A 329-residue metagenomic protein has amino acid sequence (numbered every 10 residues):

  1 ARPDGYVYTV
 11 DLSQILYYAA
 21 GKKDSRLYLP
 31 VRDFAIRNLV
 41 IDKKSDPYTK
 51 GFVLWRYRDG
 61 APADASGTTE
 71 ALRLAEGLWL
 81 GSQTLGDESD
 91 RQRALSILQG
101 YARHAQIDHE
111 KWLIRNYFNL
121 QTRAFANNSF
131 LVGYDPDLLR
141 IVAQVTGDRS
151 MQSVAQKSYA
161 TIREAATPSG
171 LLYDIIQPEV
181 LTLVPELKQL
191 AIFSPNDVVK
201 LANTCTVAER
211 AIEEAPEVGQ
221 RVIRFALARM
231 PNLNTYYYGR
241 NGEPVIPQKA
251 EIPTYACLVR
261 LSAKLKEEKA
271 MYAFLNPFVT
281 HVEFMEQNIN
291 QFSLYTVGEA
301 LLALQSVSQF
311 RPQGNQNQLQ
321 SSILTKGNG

Functional and structural regions predicted by a protein language model:
A1-A19: Beta-strand-rich domains and repeat architectures in extracellular enzymes and scaffolds, especially beta-propellers
A1-V7, R37-T69, H104-E110, G219-G329: CBM-like carbohydrate-recognition segments
Y6-V10, Y48-K50, A63-T69, D87-Y255 (+2 more regions): Extended ligand-binding clefts on enzyme/binding-domain cores
L12, A19, A71, A75-L78 (+6 more regions): TPR repeat positional signature
L16, I36, A75, A102 (+5 more regions): Residue-level recognition of well-ordered secondary-structure positions
A19-D33, G81-S96, V142-K157, E209-L227 (+2 more regions): Structural helix-adjacent loops and short alpha-helical linkers that scaffold large soluble proteins
Y28, D33-G100: Substrate-binding cleft of extracellular glycoside hydrolase catalytic domains
